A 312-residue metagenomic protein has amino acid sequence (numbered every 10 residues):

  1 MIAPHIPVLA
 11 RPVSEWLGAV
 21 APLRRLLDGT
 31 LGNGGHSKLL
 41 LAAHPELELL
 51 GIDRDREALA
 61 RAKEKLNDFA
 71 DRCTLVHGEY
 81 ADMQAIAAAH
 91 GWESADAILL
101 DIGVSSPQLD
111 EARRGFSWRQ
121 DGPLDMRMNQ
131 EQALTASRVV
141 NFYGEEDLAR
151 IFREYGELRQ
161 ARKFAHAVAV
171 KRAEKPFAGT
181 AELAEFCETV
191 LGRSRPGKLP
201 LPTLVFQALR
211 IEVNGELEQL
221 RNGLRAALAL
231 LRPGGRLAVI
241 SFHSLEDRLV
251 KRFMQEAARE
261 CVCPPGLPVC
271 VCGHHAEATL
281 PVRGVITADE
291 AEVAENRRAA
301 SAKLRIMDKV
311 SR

Functional and structural regions predicted by a protein language model:
M1-R312: S-adenosyl-L-methionine-dependent methyltransferase catalytic core, i.e., the SAM/SAH-binding region
